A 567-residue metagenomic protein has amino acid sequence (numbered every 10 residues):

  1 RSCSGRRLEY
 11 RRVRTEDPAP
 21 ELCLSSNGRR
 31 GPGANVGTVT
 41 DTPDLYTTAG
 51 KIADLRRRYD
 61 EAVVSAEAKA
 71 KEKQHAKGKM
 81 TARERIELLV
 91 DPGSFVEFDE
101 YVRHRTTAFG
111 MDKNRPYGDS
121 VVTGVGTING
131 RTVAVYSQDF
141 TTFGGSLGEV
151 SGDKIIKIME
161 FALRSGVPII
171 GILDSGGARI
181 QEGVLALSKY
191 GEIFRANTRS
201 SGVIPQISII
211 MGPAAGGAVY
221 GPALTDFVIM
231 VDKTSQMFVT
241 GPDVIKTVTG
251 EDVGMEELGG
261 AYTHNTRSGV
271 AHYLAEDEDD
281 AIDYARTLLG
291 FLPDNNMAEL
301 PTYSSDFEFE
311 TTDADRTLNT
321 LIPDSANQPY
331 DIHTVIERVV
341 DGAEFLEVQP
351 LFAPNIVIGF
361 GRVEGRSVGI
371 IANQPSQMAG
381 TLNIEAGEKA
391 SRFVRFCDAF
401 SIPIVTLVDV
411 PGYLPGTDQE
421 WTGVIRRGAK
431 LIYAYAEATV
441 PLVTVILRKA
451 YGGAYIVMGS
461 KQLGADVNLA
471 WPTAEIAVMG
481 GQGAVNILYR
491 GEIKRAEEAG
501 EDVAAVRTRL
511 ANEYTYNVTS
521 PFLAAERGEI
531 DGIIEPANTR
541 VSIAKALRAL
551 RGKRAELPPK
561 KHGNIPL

Functional and structural regions predicted by a protein language model:
R1-C23, N27: Short, charged/small-residue-rich alpha-helical element at the C-terminal edge of ABC transporter nucleotide-binding
S4, G28-R29, T249, L463: A generic structural signal for secondary-structure junctions that act as hinges or helix/strand caps at the edges
P32-A34: Long, contiguous binding/interaction regions
V36-L567: Ligand-binding clefts of soluble mixed alpha/beta catalytic domains
